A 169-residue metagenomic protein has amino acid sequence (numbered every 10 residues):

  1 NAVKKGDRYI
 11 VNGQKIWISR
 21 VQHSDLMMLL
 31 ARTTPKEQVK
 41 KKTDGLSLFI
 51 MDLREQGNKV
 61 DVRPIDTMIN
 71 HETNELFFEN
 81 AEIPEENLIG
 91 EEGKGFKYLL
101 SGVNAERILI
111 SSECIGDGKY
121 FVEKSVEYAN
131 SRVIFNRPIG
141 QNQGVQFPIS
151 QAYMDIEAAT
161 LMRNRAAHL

Functional and structural regions predicted by a protein language model:
A2-V3: A structural signal for short hydrophobic beta-strand segments in well-ordered beta-sheet cores
D7-R8, N12-K59: A short core secondary-structure module
K59-T160: Glycine-rich beta->alpha junctions and the first turn(s) of the following alpha-helix
N164: Conserved, charged catalytic cores of large soluble enzymes
A167-L169: Short, intrinsically disordered, charge-balanced linker/junction segments flanking boundaries in proteins
